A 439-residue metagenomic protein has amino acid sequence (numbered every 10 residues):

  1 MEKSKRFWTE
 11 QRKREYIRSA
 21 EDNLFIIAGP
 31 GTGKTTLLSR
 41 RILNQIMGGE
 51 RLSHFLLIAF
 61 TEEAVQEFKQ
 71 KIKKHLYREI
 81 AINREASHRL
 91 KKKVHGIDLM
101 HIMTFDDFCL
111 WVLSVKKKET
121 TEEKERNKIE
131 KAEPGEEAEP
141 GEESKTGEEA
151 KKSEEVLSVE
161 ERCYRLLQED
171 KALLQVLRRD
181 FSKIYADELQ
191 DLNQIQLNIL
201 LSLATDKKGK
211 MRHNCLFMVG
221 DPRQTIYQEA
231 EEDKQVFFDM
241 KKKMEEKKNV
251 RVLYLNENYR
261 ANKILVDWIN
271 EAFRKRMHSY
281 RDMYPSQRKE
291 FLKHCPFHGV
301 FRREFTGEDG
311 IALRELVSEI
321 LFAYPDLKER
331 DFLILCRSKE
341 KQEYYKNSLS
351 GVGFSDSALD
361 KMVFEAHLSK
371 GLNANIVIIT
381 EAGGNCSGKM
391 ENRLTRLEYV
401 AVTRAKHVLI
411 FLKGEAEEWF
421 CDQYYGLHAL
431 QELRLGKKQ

Functional and structural regions predicted by a protein language model:
M1-I27, G33, H101, K124-D239 (+2 more regions): Conserved helicase NTPase motor core
M1-V115, Q175, T403, Q439: P-loop NTPase Walker
F7, L197-R302, D422-G436: Conserved RecA-like helicase ATPase core segment that couples NTP binding/hydrolysis to strand translocation
T35, T146, K247-R251, N258-D356 (+1 more regions): Helicase P-loop NTPase motor core
L57, M218, I334: Conserved SAM-binding loop
H101-D107, L359-H367: Conserved two-lobed SF2 helicase motor
F364, L368-N385: A short beta-strand element within the Helicase C-terminal
E381-K438: C-terminal accessory regions
